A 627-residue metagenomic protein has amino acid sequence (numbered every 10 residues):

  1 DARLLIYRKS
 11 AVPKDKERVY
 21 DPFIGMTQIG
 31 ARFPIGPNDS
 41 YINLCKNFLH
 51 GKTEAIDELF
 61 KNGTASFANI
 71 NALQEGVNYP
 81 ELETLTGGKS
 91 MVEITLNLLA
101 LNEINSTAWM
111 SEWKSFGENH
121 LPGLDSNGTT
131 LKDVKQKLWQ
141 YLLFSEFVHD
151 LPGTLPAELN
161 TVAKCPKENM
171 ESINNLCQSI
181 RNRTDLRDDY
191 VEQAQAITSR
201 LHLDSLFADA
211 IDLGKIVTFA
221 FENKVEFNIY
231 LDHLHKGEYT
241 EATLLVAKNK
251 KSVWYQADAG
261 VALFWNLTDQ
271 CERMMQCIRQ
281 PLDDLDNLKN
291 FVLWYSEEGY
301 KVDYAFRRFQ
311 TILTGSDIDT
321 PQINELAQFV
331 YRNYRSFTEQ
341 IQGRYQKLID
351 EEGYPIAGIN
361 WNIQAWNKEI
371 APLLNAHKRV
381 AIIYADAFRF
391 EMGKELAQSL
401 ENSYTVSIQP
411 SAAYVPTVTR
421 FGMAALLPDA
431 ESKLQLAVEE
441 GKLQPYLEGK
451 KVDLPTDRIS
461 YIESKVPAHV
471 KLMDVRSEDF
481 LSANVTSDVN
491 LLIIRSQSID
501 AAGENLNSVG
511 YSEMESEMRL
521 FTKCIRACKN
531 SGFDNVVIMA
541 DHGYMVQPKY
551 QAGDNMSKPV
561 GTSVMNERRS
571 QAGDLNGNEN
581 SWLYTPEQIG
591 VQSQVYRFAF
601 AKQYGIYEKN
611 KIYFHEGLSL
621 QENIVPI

Functional and structural regions predicted by a protein language model:
D1-V380, R389-V536, A540-P626: …; additionally, a secondary subgroup of soluble metalloenzymes is captured
I383: Beta1/beta-strand and adjacent pyrophosphate-binding region of the FAD-binding site in flavoprotein oxidoreductases
